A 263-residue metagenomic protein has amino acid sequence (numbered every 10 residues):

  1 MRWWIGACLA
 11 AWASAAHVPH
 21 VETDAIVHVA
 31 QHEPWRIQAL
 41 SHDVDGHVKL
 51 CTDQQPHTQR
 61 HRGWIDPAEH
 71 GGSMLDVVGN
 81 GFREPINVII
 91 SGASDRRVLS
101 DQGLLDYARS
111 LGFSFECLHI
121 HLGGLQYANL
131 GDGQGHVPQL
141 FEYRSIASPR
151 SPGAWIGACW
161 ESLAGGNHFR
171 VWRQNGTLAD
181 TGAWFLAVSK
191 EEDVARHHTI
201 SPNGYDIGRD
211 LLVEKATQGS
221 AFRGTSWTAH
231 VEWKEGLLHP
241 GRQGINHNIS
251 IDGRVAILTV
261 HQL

Functional and structural regions predicted by a protein language model:
M1, H20-T23, L263: Fungi-biased regulatory scaffold/adaptor regions
R2-A16, T259: Cleavable N-terminal signal peptides of Sec/SRP-targeted secreted and luminal proteins
A7-A10, Q38, G236, A256: Intrinsic-disorder/low-complexity peptide segments enriched for small residues
A11, H42, V77, T259-V260: Generic detector of low-complexity/intrinsically disordered segments and short hydrophobic N-terminal stretches
H17-S250: Mature extracellular/extracytoplasmic regions of secreted and cell-surface glycoproteins
I251-L263: Cleavable C-terminal sorting propeptides in eukaryotic secreted/cell-surface proteins
